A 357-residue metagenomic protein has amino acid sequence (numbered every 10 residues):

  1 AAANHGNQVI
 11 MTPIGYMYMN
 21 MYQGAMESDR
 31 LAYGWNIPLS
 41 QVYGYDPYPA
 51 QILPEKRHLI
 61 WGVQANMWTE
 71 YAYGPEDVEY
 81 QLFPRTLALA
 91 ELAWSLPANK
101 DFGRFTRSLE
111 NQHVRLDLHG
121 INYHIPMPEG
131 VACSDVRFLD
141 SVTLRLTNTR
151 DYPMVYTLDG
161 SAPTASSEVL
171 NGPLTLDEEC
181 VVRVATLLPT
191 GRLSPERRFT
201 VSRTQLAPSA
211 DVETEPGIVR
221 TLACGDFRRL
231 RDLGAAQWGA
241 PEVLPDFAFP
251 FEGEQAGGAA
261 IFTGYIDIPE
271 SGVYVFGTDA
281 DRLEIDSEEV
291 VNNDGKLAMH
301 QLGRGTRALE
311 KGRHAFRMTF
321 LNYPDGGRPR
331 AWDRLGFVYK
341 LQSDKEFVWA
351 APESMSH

Functional and structural regions predicted by a protein language model:
A1, M17-M21, T69-G74, P163-T164 (+3 more regions): Flexible loop/turn segments at secondary-structure boundaries
A1-M154, F262: Substrate-binding groove of N-acetylhexosamine-processing glycoside hydrolases
R85-L89, R183, T319: Generic recognition of well-ordered alpha-helical segments
A90-P97, S287, F320-P324: A generic secondary-structure signal for well-formed alpha-helical elements
K100, T106-V273, G277-D279, E284-V291 (+4 more regions): Short, compositionally stereotyped local motifs that mark structural "simplifiers"
